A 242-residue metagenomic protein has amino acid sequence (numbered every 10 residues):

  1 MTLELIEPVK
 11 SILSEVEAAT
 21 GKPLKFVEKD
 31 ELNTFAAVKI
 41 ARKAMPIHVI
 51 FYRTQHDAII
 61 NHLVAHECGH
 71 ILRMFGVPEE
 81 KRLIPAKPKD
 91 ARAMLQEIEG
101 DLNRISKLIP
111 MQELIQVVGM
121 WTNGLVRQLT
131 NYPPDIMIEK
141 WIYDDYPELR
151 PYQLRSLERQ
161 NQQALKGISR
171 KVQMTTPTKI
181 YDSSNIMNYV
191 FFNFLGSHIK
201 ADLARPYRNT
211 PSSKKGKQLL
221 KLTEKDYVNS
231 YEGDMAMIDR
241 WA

Functional and structural regions predicted by a protein language model:
M1-A44, D57, G124: Auxiliary, metal-adjacent structural segments of Zn-dependent hydrolase domains
I12-E15, D101-R104, W141, L222 (+1 more regions): Charge-rich, solvent-exposed alpha-helical interaction surfaces
H48-V64: Short pre-active-site segment immediately N-terminal to the catalytic Zn-binding motif
H56, I105-V118, D226-R240: Alpha-helix capping and helix-coil boundary motifs
I60-E79: Active-site recognition of the HExxH zinc-binding catalytic motif
R73-N123: Post-HEXXH active-site segment of zinc metalloproteases
L114, V118-P151: Internal, conserved structured core segments that host functional sites
M137-A242: Pan-zinc metallopeptidase signature
